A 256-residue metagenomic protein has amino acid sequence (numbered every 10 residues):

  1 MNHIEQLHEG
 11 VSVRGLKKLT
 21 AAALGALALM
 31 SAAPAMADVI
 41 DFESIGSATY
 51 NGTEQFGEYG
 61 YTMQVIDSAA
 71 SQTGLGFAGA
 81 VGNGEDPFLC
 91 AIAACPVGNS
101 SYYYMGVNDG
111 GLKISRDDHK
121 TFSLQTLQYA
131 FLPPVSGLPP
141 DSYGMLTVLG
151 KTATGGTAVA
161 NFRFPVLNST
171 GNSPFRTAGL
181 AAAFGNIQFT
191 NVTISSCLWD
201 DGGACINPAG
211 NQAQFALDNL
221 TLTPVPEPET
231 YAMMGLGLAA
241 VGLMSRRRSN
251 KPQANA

Functional and structural regions predicted by a protein language model:
I4-A22: Bacterial N-terminal signal peptides that target proteins for export
D38-S115, H119: N-terminal targeting leaders for non-cytosolic proteins
I40, S44-G46, N51, G60 (+1 more regions): Terminal, low-complexity interaction segments
H119-T126: Extended extracellular/luminal ectodomain segments enriched in beta-structured repeat modules
A130-Y143: Extended, low-complexity, turn-rich repeat/linker tracts enriched in Gly/Pro/Ser/Thr and Asp/Glu that occur
E227-R246: A short, hydrophobic C-terminal helix/tail in secreted or cell-surface proteins
L243-A256: C-terminal membrane-anchoring or membrane-association module
